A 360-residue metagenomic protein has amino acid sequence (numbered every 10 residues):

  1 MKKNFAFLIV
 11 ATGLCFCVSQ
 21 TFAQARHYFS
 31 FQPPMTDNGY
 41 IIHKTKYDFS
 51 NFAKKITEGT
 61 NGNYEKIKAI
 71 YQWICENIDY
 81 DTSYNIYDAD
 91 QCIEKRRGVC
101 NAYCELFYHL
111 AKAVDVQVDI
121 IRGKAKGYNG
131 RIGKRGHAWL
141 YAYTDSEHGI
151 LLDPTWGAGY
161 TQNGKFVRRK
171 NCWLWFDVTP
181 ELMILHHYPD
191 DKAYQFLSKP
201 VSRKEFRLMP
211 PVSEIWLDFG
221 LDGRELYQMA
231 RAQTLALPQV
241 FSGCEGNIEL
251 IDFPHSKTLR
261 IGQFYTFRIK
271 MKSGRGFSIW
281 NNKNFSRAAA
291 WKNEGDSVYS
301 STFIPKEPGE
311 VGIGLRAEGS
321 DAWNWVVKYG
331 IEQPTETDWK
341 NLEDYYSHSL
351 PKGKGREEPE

Functional and structural regions predicted by a protein language model:
M1-A25: Bacterial Sec-dependent N-terminal signal peptides
L14, H109, R131, Y143 (+2 more regions): Sterically constrained small-residue positions within well-ordered secondary structures of folded domains
C15-C17, C75, C92, C100 (+4 more regions): Generic recognition of cysteine residues
V18-A25, D81-G98, N129-R135, K272-R275 (+3 more regions): Generic structural signal for short, solvent-exposed loop/turn connectors between secondary structure elements
Q24-Y40, D344-P359: Secretory-pathway-linked proteins and extracytosolic
A25-V99, E105-V114: Secondary-structure boundary elements
E105-M183: Hydrophobic/aromatic-rich core segments of domains that either
I150, T161-E360: Alpha-helical and coiled-coil interaction segments, frequently adjacent to or embedded within charge-biased
